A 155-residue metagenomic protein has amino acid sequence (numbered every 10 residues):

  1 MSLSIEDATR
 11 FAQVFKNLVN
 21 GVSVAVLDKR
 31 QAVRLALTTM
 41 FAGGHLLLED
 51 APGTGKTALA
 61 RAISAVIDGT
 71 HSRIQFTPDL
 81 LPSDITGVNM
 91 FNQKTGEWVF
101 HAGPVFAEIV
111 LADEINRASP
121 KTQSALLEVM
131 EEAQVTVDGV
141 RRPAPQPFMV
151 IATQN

Functional and structural regions predicted by a protein language model:
A8-T54: Pre-Walker A (pre-P-loop) alpha-helix and adjacent loop at the N terminus of AAA/AAA+ ATPase modules, a conserved
L37-T77: Walker A/P-loop
G43, I67-H71, A107, E131-A133 (+1 more regions): Short glycine-/polar-rich loops that comprise or flank the Walker A/P-loop and associated switch/sensor motifs
A51, I85, T153: P-loop (Walker A) phosphate-binding loop of NTP-binding proteins
V66-K94: AAA+/P-loop NTPase substrate/partner-engagement loops
Q93, E97-W98, S124-A144: Substrate-gripping "pore-loop 1 plus following alpha2 helix"
V99-E108, V137-Q154: AAA+/SF3 P-loop NTPase mechanochemical coupling elements
F106-E131, P145: Conserved AAA+/SF3 P-loop NTPase catalytic/coupling segment centered on the Walker-B
